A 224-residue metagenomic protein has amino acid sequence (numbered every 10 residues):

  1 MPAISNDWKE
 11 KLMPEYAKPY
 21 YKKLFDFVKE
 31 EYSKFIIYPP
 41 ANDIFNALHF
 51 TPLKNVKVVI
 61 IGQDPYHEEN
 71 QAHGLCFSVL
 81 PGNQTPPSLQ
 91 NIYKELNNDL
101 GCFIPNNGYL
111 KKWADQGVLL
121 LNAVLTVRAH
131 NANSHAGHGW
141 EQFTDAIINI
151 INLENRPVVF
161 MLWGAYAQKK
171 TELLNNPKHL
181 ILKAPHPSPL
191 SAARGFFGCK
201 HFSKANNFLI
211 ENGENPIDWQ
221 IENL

Functional and structural regions predicted by a protein language model:
P2, D7, P14-L162, Y166-K169 (+6 more regions): A polyanion-binding, active-site-adjacent surface
